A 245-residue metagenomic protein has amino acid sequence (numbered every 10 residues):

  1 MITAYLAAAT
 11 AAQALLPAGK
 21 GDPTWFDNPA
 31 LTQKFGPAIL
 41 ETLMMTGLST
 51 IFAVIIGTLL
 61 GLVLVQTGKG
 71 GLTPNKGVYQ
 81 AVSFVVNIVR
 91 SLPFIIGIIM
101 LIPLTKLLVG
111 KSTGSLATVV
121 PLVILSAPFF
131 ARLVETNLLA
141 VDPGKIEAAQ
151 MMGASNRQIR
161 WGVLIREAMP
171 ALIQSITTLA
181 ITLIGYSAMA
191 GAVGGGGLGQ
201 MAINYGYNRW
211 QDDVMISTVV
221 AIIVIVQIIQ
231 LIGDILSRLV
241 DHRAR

Functional and structural regions predicted by a protein language model:
M1-P37: Short, strongly hydrophobic alpha-helical membrane anchors
F35-Q66: Transmembrane alpha-helix signature in integral membrane proteins
P37-M45, R90, F94-F129, V214-T218: Loop-to-helix entry region at the N-terminal start of transmembrane alpha-helices in multi-pass membrane transporters
V63-K69, I216-R245: C-terminal transmembrane helix and the adjacent membrane-cytosol boundary/short C-terminal tail of inner/organellar
V63-L101, L122, L133-T136: Cytoplasmic-entry segments and transmembrane alpha-helices of multi-pass inner-membrane transporters
L104, S175-I225, L231-D234: Non-cytoplasmic
L138-A168, N208: Short helix-to-coil transition segments within interhelical loops that connect adjacent transmembrane helices
N156-S187: Transmembrane alpha-helices
